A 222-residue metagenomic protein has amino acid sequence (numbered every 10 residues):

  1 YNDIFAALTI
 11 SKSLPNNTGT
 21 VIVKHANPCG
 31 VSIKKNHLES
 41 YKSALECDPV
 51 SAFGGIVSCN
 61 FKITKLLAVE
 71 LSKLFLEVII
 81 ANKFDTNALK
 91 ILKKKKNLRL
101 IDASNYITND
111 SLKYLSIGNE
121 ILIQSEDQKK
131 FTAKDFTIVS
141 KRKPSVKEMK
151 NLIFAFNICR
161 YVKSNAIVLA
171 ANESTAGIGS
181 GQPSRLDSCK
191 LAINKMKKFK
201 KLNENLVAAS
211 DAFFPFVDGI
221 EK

Functional and structural regions predicted by a protein language model:
Y1-K222: ATP-dependent carboxylate/acyl-activation modules
